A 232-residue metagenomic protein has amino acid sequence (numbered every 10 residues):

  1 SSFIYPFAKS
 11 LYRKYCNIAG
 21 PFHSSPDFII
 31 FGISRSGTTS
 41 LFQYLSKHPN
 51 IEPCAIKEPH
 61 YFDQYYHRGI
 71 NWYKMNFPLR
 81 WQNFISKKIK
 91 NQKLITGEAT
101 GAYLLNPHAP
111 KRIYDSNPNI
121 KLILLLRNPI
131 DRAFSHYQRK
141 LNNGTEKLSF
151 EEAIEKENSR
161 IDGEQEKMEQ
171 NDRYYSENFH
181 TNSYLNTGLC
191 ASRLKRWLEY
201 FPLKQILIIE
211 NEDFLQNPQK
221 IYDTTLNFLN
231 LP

Functional and structural regions predicted by a protein language model:
S1-L104, S116, I120-Y174: PAPS-dependent sulfotransferase catalytic core
H23-S24, F31-S34, F62, Y66 (+4 more regions): Aromatic-acidic/polar surface patches that form glycan- and anion
N71, M75-N83, T145-P232: PAPS-dependent sulfotransferase catalytic domain
A109-R112, R196: A short acidic, amphipathic alpha-helical/loop segment
R112, R132, I221-T224: Alpha-helical scaffold elements adjacent to nucleotide-binding pockets in ATP/GTP-utilizing enzyme cores
I113-S116, N227: Short, surface-exposed basic-aromatic patches at helix termini and helix-loop junctions that form
